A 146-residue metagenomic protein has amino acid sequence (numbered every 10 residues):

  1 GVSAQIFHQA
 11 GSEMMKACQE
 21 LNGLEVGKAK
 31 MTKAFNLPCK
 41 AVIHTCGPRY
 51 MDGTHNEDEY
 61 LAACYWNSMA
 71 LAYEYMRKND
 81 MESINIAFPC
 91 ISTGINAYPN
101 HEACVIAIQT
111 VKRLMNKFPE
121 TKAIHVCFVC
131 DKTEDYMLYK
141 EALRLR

Functional and structural regions predicted by a protein language model:
G1-A62, W66-R77: Glycine-/small-residue-enriched capping loops at alpha/beta junctions
R49-R146: Phosphate/ribose-phosphate-bearing ligand recognition and processing surfaces, centered on ADP-ribose/NAD(+/P+) systems
